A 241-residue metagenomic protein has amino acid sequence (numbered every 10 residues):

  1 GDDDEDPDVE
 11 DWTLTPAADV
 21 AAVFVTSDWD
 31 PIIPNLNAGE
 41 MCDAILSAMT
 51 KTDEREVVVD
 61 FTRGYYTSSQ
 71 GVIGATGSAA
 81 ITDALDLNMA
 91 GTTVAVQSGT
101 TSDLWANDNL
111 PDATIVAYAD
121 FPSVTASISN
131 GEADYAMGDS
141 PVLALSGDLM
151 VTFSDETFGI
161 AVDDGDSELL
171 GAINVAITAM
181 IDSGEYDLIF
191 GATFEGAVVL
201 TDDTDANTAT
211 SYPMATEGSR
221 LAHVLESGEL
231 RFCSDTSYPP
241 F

Functional and structural regions predicted by a protein language model:
G1-A21, D187-F241: N-terminal hydrophobic or amphipathic helices and topogenic motifs
D2-V20, A84, N88, T101-A119: Ligand-binding cleft/hinge of the Venus flytrap
D6-L87, L145-S154, P239: Acidic, polar ligand-binding/catalytic clefts
P16-V23, N37-S47, T92-T93, P111 (+3 more regions): Alpha-to-beta junction loops
P31-L36, S102, V124-S127, A133 (+2 more regions): Short, hydrophobic alpha-helical packing/hinge segments within bilobed ligand-binding/sensory domains
L36-N37, L87, S127-S129, I160 (+1 more regions): Hydrophobic residues within well-ordered alpha-helices
Y65-S78, S140-I177, V198-M214, T236: Periplasmic-binding protein-like
L85-G99, G228-T236: Short loop->beta-strand "edge-of-pocket" segments that line small-molecule binding or catalytic clefts across diverse
